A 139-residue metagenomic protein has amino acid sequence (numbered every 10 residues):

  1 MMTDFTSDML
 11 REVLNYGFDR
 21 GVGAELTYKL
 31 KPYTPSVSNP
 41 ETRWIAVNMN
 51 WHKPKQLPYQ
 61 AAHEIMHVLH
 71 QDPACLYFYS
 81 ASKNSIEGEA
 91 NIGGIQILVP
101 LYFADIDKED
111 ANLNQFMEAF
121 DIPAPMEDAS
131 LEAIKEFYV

Functional and structural regions predicted by a protein language model:
M1-V139: Active-site hotspot residues in diverse enzymes, especially metal/ion-binding acidic/histidine motifs
